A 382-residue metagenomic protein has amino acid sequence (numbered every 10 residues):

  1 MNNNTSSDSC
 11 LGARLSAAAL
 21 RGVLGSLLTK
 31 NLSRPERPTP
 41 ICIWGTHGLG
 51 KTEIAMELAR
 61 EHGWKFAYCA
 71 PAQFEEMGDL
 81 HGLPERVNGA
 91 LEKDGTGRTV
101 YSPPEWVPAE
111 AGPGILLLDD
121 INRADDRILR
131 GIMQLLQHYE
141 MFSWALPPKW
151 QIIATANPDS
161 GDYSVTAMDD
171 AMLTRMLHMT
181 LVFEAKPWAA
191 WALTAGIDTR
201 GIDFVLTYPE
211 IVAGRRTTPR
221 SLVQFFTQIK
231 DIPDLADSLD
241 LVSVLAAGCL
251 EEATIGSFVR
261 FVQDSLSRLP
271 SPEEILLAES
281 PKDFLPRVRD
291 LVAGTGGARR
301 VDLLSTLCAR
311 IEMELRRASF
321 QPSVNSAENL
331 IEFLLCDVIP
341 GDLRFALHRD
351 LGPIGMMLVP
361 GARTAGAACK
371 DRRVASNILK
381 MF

Functional and structural regions predicted by a protein language model:
N2-L206: AAA+ P-loop NTPase catalytic core and its hallmark functional loops
S9, N31-E36, N88-T99, I232-L241 (+4 more regions): Intrinsically disordered, low-complexity coil segments
L20, I255, F284-L285, A327 (+2 more regions): Short amphipathic alpha-helical segments that mediate assembly, nucleic-acid/protein binding, or membrane association
R37, W191-E251: Conserved AAA+ ATPase small/helical "lid" subdomain
V87, Y139, S143, I229-A236 (+2 more regions): Amphipathic alpha-helical interaction segments
D126, R130, P219-V223, G256 (+1 more regions): Non-catalytic, well-ordered alpha-helical scaffold segments
C249-E314: Accessory nucleic acid-recognition modules appended to NTPase machines
A293-F382: Terminal-proximal interaction/regulatory segments of ATP-powered molecular machines
